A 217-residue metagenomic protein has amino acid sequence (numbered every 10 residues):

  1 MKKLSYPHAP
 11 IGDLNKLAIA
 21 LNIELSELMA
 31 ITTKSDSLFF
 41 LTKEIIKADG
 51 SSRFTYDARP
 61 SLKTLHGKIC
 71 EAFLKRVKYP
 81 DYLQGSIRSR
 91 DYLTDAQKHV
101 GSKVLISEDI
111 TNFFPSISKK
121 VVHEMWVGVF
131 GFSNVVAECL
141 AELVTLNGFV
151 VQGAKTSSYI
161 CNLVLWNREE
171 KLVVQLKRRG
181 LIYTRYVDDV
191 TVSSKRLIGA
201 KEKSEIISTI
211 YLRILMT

Functional and structural regions predicted by a protein language model:
M1-A18, I87-Y92, F130-C139: An N-terminal domain-start capping segment
M1-D36, F40-L41: Non-catalytic, polymerase-adjacent accessory regions of viral genome-replication enzymes
A9-G12, I23, F40, D57-K68 (+2 more regions): Generic alpha-helix structural propensity
A20, E24-L25, E71-F73, V77-L83 (+2 more regions): N-terminal low-complexity, intrinsically disordered segments
I31, K98-V187, T191-T217: Conserved polymerase palm-domain catalytic core
F40, R90-Y92, Q175-R179: Short amphipathic beta-strand starts and helix->beta connectors
T42-H66, Q84-G85, E142-N162: Short, conserved non-catalytic motifs in the polymerase core
L62-S107, N112: Active-site-proximal segment of RNA-dependent polymerases
